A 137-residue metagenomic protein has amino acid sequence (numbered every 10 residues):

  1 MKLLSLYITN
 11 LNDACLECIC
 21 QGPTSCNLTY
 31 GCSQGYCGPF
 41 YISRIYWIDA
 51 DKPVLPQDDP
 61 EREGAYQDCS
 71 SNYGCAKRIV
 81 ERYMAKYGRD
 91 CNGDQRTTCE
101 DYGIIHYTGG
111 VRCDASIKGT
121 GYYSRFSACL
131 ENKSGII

Functional and structural regions predicted by a protein language model:
M1-A14, I137: N-terminal signal peptide
T9-N12, S33-G35, R96-C99: Extracellular/periplasmic catalytic domains that process cell-envelope and extracellular macromolecules
N10-N27, I42, V80, Y102-G110: Short, functionally critical alpha-helical segments immediately adjacent to catalytic or ligand/cofactor-binding
P23, Q34-Y46: Eukaryote-specific detector of the first structured module of a protein
C26-Y30, A50-K52: Short, solvent-exposed loop/turn elements at domain surfaces
L28, D114-S116: Extracytoplasmic/secreted cell-surface and envelope-processing proteins
I48-C113, F126-N132: Alpha-helical segment that forms one wall of the substrate-binding/catalytic cleft in peptidoglycan-active domains
I117-I137: Active-site or metal-binding loop neighborhoods of secreted/extracellular toxin and effector enzymes
